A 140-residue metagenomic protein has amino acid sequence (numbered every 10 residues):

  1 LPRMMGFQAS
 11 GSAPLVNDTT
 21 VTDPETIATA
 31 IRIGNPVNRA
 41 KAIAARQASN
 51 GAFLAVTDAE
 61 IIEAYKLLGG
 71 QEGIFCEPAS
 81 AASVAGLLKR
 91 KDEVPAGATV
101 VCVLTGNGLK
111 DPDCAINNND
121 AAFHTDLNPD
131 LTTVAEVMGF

Functional and structural regions predicted by a protein language model:
L1-F75, N117-F140: Active-site/ligand-binding loops adjacent to catalytic centers
S10, V37, S80, G106-N107: A broadly conserved detector of short glycine/acidic/proline-rich loop/turn motifs that flank catalytic sites and bind
L15, Y65, S83-R90: Buried hydrophobic packing segments
C76-S83: Conserved phosphate/anionic-ligand binding catalytic regions in large, soluble enzymes, centered on
A85-F140: Catalytic phosphate/nucleotide-handling subdomain of diverse soluble enzymes
